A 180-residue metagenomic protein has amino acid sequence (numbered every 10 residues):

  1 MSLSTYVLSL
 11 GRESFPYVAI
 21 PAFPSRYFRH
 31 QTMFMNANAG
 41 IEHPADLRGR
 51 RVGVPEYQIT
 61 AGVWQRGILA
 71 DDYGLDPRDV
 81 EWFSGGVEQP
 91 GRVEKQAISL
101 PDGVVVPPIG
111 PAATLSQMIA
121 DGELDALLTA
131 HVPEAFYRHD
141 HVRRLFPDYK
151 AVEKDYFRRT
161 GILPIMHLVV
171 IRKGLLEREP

Functional and structural regions predicted by a protein language model:
M1-R78, W82-Q89: Short, glycine-/small- and polar/acidic-enriched structural segments that line small-molecule recognition paths
V93-P180: Pocket-lining segment of extracytoplasmic ligand-binding domains
